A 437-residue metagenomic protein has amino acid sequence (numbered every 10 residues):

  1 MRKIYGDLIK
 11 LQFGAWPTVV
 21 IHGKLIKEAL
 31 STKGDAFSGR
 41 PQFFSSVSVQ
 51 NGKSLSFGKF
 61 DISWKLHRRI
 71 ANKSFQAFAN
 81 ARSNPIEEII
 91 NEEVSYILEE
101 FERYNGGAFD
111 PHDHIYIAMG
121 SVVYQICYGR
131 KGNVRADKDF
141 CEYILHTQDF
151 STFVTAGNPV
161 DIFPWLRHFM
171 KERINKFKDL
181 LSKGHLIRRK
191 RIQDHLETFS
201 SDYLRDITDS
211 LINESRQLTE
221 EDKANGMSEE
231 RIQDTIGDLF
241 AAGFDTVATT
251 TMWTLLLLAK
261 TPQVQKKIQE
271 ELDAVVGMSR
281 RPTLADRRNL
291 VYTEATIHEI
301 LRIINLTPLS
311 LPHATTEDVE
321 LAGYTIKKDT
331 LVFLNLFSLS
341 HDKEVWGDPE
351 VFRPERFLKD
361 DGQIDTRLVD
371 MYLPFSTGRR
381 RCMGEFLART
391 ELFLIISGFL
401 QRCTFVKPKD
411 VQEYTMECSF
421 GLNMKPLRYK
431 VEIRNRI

Functional and structural regions predicted by a protein language model:
M1-P85, D110-P111, I115-V122, D139-L166: Cytochrome P450 substrate-recognition site 1
R2-G6, L186, D194, P282-G323 (+2 more regions): Conserved cytochrome P450 K-helix E-x-x-R motif and the immediately C-terminal K′/meander segment
V19-A29, S38, K131-V134, K138-C141 (+3 more regions): Classical protein tyrosine phosphatase
P41-S45, R82-T251, K267, E417: Cytochrome P450 heme-thiolate monooxygenase catalytic core
S210-N213, L331, T404, G421-I437: C-terminal helix/juxtamembrane-tail motif
G237, A242, A322, D360-L392 (+1 more regions): Cytochrome P450 heme-thiolate "Cys pocket" and heme-binding signature region
P262-V264, E385-P426: Cytochrome P450 heme-binding "Cys pocket" and the immediately downstream C-terminal segment
L334-Q363: Conserved cytochrome P450 K-helix/beta-meander segment immediately N-terminal to the heme-binding cysteine loop
